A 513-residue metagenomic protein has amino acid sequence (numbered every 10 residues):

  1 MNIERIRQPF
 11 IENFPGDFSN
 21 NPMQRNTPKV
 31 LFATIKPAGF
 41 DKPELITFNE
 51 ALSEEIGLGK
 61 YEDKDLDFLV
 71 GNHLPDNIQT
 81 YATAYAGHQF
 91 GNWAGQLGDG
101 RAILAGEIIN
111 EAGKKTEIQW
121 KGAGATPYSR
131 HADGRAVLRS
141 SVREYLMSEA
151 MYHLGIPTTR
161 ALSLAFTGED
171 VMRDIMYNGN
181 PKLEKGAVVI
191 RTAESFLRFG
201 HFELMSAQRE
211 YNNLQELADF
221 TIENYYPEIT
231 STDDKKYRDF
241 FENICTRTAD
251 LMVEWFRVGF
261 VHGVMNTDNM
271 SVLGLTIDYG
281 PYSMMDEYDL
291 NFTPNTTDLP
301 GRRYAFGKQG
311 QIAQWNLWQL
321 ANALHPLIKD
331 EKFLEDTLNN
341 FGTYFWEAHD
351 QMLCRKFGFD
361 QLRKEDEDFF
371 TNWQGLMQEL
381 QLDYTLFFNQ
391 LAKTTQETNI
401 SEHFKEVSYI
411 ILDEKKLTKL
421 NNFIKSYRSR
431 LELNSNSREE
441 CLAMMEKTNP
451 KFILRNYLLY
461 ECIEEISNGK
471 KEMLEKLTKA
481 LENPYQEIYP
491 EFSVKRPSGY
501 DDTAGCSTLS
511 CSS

Functional and structural regions predicted by a protein language model:
M1-Y85, P294, D298-S513: Regulatory N- and C-terminal appendages and interdomain linkers associated with kinase/kinase-like NTP transferase
F18-N26, W120, G124, G134 (+5 more regions): N-proximal short alpha-helices
P22, T27-L31, A125-Y128, I229-T232: A short alpha-helix capping/helix-coil boundary motif
A33-K36, H131-G134, K235-R238: A short, structure-level motif marking secondary-structure boundaries and short turns
T34, Q89, K182, T246-T248 (+1 more regions): Hydrophobic alpha-helical segments with strong N-terminal bias
A38, K42-L45, E50-L66, V70-T230 (+8 more regions): Conserved ATP-binding subdomain of kinase catalytic cores across diverse folds
S141, V171-D174, N178-H262, L273-G375: ATP-dependent phospho-/nucleotidyl transfer catalytic cores
T267-D268, V272: Catalytic-loop Lys-Pro-X-Asn motif of eukaryotic-like protein kinases
